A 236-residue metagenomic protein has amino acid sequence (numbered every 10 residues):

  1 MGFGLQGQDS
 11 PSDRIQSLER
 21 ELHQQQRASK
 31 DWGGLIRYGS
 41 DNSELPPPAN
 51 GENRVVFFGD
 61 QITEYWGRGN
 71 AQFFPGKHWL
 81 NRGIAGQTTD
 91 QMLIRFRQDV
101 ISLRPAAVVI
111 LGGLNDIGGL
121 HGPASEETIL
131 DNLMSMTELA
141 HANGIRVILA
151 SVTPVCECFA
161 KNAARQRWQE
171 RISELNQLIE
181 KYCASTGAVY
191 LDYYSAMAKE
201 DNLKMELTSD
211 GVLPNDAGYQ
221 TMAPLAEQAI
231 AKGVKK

Functional and structural regions predicted by a protein language model:
M1-F58, R68, N202, A231-K236: N-terminal secretory targeting modules
N42-V56, L93-L103, M134-H141: Short amphipathic alpha-helices and their capping/turn segments at secondary-structure boundaries
F58-G59, A150: Short hydrophobic segments within beta-strands
E64-I84, D90-L130, P154-C156: Oxyanion-hole/transition-state-stabilizing segment in secreted/luminal serine hydrolases and related acyltransferases
V109-G113, L133-M134, H141, I148-A150: Conserved, well-ordered alpha-helix/loop/beta-strand core segments that scaffold catalytic motifs
D131, S135-E138, A142, E174-K181: Alpha-helical scaffolding segments of alpha/beta enzyme cores, especially the outer helices of TIM-barrel or partial
N143-R146, A188: A short helix->loop->beta-strand "cap" motif at the edges of active sites that frequently abuts
T153-K236: Catalytic His-Asp segment of secreted/periplasmic serine-dependent ester chemistry enzymes
